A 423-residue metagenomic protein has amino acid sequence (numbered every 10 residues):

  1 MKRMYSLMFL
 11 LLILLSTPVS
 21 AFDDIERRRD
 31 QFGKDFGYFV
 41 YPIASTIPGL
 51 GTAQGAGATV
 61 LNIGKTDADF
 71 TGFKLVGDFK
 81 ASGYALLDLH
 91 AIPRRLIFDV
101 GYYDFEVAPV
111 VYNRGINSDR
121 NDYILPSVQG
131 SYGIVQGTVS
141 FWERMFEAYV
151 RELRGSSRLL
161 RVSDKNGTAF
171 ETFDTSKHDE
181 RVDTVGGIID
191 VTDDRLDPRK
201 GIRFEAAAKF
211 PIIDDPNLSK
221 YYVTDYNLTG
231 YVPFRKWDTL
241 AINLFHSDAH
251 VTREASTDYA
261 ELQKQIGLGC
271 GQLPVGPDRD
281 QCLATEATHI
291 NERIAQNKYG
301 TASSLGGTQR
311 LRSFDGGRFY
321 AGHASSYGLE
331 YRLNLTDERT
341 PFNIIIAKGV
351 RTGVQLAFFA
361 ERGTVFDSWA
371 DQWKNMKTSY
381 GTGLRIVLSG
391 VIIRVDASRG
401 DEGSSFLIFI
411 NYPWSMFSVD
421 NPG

Functional and structural regions predicted by a protein language model:
A21-G101, Y149, D174-R199, A302-R312 (+5 more regions): Outer-membrane beta-barrel initiation region
F22-F36, I63-D69, A91-I97, F141-E147 (+6 more regions): Short loop/turn motifs that connect adjacent beta-strands in outer-membrane beta-barrel proteins
E26, V110-R253: Transmembrane beta-strand segments of outer-membrane beta-barrel domains in Gram-negative and organellar OMPs
A44-T46, A56-A58, G72-V76, Y84 (+11 more regions): Transmembrane beta-barrel strands of outer-membrane/channel proteins
T46, V60-N62, D88-A91, G137-E143 (+7 more regions): Residue-level signature of outer-membrane beta-barrel architecture
G77-W142, Y149, T168-A169, A241-S304 (+1 more regions): Outer-membrane beta-barrel translocator/channel fold
V185, L196-G349: C-terminal outer-membrane beta-barrel translocator/porin domains of Gram-negative envelope proteins and their
V185, L384-L388, S404-G423: Outer-membrane beta-barrel "beta-signal"
